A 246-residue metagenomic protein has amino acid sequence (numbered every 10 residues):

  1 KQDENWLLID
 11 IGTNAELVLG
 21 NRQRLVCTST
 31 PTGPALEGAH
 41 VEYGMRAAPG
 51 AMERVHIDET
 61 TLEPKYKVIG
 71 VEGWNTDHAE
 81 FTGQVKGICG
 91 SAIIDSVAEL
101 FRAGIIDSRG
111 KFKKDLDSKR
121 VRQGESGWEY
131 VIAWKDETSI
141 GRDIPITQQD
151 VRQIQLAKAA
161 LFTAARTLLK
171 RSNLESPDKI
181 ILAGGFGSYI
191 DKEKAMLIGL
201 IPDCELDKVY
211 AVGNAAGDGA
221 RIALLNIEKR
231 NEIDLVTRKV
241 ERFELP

Functional and structural regions predicted by a protein language model:
K1-A92, D191-G213: Glycine-rich phosphate-binding loop of actin/hexokinase-like ATP-binding domains
K1-D3, I222-P246: Acidic, glycine/GT-rich loop-and beta-edge segments that sit at the periphery of enzyme/chaperone cores
K1-L7, P145-K158, P246: Nucleotide/phosphate-binding catalytic cleft detector across ATP-hydrolyzing and phosphate-transferring enzymes
D3-W6, W74, K158, S172 (+2 more regions): Non-transmembrane, aqueous-exposed alpha-helical and coiled segments at domain scale
I94-L156: Gly/charged contiguous loops adjacent to phosphate- or pyrophosphate-bearing nucleotide/cofactor binding elements
T147-A157, L200-I222: Glycine-rich and small/hydrophobic secondary-structure elements
I154-E175: Phosphate/ATP-binding catalytic cores across multiple sugar-kinase/actin-like superfamilies, primarily ASKHA
P177-K194: Glycine-rich phosphate-binding loops at beta-strand->alpha-helix junctions
